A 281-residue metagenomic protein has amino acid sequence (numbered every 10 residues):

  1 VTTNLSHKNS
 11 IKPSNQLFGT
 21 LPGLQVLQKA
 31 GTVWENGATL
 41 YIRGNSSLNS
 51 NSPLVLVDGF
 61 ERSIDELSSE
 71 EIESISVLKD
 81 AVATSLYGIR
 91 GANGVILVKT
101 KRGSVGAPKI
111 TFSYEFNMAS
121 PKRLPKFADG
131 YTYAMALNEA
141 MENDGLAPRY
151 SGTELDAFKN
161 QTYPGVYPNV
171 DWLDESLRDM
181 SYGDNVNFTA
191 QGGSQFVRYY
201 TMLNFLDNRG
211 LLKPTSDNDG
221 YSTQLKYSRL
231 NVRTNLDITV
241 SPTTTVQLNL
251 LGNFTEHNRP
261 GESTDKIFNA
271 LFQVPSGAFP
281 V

Functional and structural regions predicted by a protein language model:
V1-T234, V240, T245-Q247: Short, small/polar-rich motifs associated with maturation and membrane association, primarily at protein termini
G59, F279-P280: Extended ligand-binding clefts on enzyme/binding-domain cores
P121-G130, L211-T215, Q247-A278: Outer-membrane beta-barrel and related beta-rich outer-membrane complex signature in Gram-negative bacteria
